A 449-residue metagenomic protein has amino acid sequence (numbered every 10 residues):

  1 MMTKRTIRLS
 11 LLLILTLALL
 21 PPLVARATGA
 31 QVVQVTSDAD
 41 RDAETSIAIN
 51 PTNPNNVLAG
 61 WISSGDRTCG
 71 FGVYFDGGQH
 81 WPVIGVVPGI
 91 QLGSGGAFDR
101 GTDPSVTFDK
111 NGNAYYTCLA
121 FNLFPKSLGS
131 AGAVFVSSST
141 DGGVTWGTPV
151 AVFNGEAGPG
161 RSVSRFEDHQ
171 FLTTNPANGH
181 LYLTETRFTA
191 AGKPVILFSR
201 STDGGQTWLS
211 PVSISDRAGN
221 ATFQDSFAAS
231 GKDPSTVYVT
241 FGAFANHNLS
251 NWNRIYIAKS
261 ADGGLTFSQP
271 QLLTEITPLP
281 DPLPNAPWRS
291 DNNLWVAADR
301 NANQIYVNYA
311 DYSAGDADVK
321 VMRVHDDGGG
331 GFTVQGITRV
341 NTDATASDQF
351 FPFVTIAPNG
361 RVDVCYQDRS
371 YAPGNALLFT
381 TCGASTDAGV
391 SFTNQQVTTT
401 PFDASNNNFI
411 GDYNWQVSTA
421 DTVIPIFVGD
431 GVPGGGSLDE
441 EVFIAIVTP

Functional and structural regions predicted by a protein language model:
M2-L11: Bacterial N-terminal signal peptides that target proteins for export
S10-P22: Bacterial N-terminal signal peptides
R26-P449: Extracellular, repeat-based ectodomains that mediate carbohydrate processing or recognition
